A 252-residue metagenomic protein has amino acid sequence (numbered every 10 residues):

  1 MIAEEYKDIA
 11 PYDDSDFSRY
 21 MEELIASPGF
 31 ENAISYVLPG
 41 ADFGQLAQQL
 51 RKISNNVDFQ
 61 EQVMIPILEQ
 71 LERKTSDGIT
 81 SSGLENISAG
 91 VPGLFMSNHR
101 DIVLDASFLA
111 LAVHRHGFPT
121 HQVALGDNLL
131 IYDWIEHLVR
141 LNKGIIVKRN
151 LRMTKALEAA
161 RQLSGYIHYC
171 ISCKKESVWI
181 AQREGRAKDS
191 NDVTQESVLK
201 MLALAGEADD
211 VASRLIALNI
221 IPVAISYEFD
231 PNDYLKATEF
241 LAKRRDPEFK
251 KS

Functional and structural regions predicted by a protein language model:
M1-G93, H99-A110, H114, T120 (+3 more regions): Membrane-anchoring hydrophobic helices of lipid-metabolizing enzymes
E85, S97-D101, D127-L129, K143-L151 (+2 more regions): Short, flexible loop/turn elements at secondary-structure junctions
V91-S97, C170, E176-Q182: Generic beta-sheet signal
M96-H99, L125, L157, K188-D192: Short, charged/polar micro-motifs that form catalytic or ligand-binding hotspots
A106-S107, A160, D192-E196: Conserved strand-to-helix beginnings and helix N-cap segments that scaffold or border functional pockets
V113, Q122-Y166, C170: Internal, well-ordered alpha/beta segment that forms a basic, Gly-enriched binding/recognition surface
D127, D133-N142, E176-S177, Q182-S252: A cross-family acyltransferase "interaction/gating" segment
